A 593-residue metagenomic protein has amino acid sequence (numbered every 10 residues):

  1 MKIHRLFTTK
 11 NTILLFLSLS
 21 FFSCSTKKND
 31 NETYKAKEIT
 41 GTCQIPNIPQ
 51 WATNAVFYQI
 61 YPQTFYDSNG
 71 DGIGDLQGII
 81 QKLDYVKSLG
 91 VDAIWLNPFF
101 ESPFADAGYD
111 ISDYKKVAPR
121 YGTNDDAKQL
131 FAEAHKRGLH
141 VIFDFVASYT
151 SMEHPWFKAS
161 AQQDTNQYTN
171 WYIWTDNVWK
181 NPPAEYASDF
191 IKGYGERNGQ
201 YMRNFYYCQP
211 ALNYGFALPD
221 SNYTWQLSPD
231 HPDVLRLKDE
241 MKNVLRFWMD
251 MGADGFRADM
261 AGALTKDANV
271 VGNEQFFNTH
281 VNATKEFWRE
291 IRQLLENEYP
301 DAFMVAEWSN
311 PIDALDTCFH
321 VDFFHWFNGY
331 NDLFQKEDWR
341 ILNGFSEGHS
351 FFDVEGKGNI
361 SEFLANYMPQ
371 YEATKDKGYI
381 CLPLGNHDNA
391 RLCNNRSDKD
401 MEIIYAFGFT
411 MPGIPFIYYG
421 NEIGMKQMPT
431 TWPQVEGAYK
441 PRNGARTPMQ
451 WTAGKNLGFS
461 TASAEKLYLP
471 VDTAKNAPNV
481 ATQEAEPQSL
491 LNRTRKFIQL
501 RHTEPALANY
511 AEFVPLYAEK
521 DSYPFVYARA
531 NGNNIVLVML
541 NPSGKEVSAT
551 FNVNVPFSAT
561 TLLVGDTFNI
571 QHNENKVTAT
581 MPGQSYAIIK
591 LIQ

Functional and structural regions predicted by a protein language model:
M1-T33: Bacterial Sec-dependent N-terminal signal peptides
S25-T26, Y34-K242, R246, D250 (+3 more regions): Acidic/aromatic-lined carbohydrate-recognition and catalytic surfaces of CAZymes acting on diverse glycans
M152-Y186, R292-P448, A453: Conserved alpha/beta catalytic core and glycan-binding cleft of carbohydrate-active enzymes
Y201-L227, A453-L500: Glycine-rich phosphate/pyrophosphate-binding loop and adjacent beta-alpha nucleotide/cofactor-binding cores
D313, P470-V536: Glycan-recognition and catalytic regions of carbohydrate-active enzymes
P542-P556: Surface-exposed beta-strand/loop patches in extracellular or lumenal glycoproteins
N552-T567: Solvent-exposed beta-hairpin/edge-strand motifs
H572-Q593: C-terminal beta-strand-rich structural cap/linker in extracellular carbohydrate-active enzymes
